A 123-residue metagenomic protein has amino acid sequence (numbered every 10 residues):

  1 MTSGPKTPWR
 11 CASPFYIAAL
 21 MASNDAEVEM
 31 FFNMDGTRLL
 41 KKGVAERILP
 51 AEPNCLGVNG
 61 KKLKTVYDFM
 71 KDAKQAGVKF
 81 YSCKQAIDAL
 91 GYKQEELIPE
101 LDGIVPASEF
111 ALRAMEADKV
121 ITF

Functional and structural regions predicted by a protein language model:
M1-A12, L40, V58: Short, glycine-rich nucleotide/cofactor-binding loops
C11-N24, M30: Histidine-anchored nucleotide/phosphate-binding helix
A22-S23, K74, A114-M115: Anion (oxyanion) recognition and catalysis
V28-M34, F80-K84: Short internal beta-strands
G36-L49: N-terminal beta-loop-helix "entrance" segment that forms/cooperates in small-molecule cofactor or anionic ligand
I48-Y81: A glycine-rich helix N-cap at a beta->alpha junction
K71-K74, K79-Q85, Q94, P99-L101: Ligand-binding beta-strand-loop-alpha-helix segment within the catalytic cores of soluble metabolic enzymes
D88, G103-S108, A114: Thiamine diphosphate
